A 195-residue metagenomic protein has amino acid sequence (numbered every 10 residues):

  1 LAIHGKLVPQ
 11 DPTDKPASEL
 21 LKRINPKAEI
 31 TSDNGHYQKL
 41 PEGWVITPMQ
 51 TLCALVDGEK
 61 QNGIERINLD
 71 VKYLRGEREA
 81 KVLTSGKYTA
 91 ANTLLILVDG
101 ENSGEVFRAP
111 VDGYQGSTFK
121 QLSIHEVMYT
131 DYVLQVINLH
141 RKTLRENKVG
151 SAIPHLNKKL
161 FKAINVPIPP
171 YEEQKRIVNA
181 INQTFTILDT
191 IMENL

Functional and structural regions predicted by a protein language model:
L1-R23, T143, P154, L160-L195: Amphipathic alpha-helical coiled-coil/heptad-repeat segments
K6, E29-E59, D70-L74, P167 (+2 more regions): Non-catalytic DNA-recognition/assembly elements of restriction-modification systems
P9-K15, D33-G35, N62-D70, N147-G150 (+1 more regions): Short coil/turn segments at secondary-structure boundaries
D14-Q38: Phosphate/adenylate-binding "loop-and-lid" substructures adjacent to NTP/NAD/dNTP-binding pockets in NTP-dependent
Y37-K39, K120-I124, K162-I168: Short, well-ordered beta-strand elements within core beta-sheets of diverse protein domains
Q50-V82, G86, A90, L94: DNA target-recognition patches
L74-E77, S85-N138, G150, F161: A short beta-sheet element
N138-R141, R145: Short amphipathic alpha-helical signal-transduction/dimerization elements
